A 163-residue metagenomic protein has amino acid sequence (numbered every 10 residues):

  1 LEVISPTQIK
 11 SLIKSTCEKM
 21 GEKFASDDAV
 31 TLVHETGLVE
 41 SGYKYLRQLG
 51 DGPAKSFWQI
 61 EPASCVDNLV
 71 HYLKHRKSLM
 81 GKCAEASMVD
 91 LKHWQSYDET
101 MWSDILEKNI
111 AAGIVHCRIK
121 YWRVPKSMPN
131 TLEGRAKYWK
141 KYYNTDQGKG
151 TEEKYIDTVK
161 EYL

Functional and structural regions predicted by a protein language model:
L1-L12, F24, E35-P125: Peptidoglycan-targeting cell-wall enzymes and recognition modules
T16-M20, V39, K120-V124, Y142-T145 (+1 more regions): Structured segments of extracytoplasmic/periplasmic soluble domains in secreted or envelope-associated proteins
K19-D28: Cell wall/extracellular polymer interaction/catalysis modules
D27-E35, L132-W139: Alpha-helical scaffolds flanking conserved acidic
S41-Q48, S127, N144-E153: Secretory-pathway/luminal and periplasmic proteins that interact with or process carbohydrate-rich
V124-E133: Inter-helical turn/loop segments and adjacent helix faces that build the functional surface of alpha-helical bundle
A136-L163: Long, amphipathic alpha-helical surface segments
